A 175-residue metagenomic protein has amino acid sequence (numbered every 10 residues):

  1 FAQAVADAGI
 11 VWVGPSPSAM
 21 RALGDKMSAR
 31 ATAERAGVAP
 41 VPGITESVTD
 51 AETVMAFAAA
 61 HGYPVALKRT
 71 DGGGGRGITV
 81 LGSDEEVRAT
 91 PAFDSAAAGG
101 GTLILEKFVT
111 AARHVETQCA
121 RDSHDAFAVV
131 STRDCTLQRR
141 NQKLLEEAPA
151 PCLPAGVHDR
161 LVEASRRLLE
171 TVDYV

Functional and structural regions predicted by a protein language model:
F1-V175: N-terminal beta-alpha lobe that positions the nucleotide/phosphoryl donor in ATP/NTP-coupled carboxylate activation
